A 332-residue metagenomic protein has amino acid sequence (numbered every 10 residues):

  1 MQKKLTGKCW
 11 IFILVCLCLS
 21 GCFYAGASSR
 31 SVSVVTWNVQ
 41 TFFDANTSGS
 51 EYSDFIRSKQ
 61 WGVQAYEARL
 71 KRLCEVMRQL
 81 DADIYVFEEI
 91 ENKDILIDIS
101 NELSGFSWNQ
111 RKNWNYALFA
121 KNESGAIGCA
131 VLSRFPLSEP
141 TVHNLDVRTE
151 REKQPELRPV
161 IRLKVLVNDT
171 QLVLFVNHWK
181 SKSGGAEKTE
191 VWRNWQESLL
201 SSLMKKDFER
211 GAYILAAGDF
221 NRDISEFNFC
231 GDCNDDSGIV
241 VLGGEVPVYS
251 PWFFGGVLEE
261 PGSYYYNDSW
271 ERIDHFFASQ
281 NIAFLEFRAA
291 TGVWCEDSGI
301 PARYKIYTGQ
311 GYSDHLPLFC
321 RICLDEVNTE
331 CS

Functional and structural regions predicted by a protein language model:
I11-G21: Bacterial N-terminal signal peptides
C22-F106, K121-N122, L324-C331: N-terminal, active-site-proximal structural segment of metallo-dependent hydrolase catalytic domains
F23, P155, S202-L215, N221-S332: Metal-dependent phosphoester-hydrolase catalytic domains
S28-V34, F43, P155-S181, L324-V327: Beta-strand-turn-beta hairpins that frame and shape the catalytic cleft of phosphate-ester-processing enzymes
Q40, I90-E91, H178-K180, F220-D223: Catalytic metal-binding/acid-base residues of hydrolase active sites
S58-Q64, D81-E89, A117-F119, T149-R151 (+4 more regions): Second-shell loop/turn segments in exported
I90-Q171, W179: Structured beta-strand-rich core segments of catalytic domains in phosphoester-bond hydrolases
V167-E197, S202, D207: Metal-dependent phosphoester/phosphodiester hydrolase catalytic core
